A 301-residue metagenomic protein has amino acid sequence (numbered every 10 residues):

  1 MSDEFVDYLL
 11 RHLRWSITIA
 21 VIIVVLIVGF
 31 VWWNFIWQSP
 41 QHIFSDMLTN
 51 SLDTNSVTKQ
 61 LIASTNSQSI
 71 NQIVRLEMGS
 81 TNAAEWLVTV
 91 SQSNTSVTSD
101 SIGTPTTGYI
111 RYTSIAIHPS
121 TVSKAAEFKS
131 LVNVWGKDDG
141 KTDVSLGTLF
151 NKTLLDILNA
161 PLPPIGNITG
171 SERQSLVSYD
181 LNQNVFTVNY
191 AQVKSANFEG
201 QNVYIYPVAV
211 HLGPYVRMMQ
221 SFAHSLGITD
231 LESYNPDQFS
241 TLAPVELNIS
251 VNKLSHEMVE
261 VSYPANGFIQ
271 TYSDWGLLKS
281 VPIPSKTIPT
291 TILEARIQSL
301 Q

Functional and structural regions predicted by a protein language model:
M1-L13: N-terminal Lys/Arg-rich, disordered targeting/topogenic segments
L13-I19, V24-Q301: Subset-of-secretome marker
